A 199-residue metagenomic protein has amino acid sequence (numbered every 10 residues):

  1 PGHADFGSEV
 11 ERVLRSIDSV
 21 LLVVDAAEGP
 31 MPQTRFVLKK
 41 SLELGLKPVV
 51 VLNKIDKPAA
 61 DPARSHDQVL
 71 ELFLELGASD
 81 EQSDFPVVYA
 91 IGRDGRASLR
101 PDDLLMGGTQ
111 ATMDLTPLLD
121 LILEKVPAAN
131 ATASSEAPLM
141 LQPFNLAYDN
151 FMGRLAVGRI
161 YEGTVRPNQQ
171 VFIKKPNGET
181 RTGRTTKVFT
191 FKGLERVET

Functional and structural regions predicted by a protein language model:
P1-T199: Structural and coupling elements of P-loop NTPases
